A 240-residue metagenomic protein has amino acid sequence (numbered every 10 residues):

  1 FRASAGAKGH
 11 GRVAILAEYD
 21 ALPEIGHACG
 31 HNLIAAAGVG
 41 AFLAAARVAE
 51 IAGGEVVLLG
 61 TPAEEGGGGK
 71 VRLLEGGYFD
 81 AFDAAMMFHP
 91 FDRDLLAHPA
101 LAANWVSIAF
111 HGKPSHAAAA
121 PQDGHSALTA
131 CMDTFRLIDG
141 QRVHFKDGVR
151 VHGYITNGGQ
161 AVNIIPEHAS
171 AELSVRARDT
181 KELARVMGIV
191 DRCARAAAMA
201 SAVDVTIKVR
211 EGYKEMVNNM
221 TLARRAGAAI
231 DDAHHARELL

Functional and structural regions predicted by a protein language model:
F1-E55: Acidic/His- and Gly-rich active-site-bordering loop/insert found across diverse amide/peptide-bond hydrolases
A7, A17-A21, P62, V106-G112 (+1 more regions): Short, small-residue-rich loop/turn micro-motifs
A14, V57-L59, H152, T206: A structural signal for isolated positions on well-ordered beta-strands in alpha/beta enzyme cores
I25-A28, G69, A120-P121: Short acidic, glycine/proline-rich loop/turn micro-motifs
A36-L101: Acidic/histidine-rich catalytic neighborhood of metal-dependent amide-processing enzymes
L74, A81-D231: Midchain, well-structured core segments that form catalytic/ion-binding scaffolds
A233-A236: Acyltransferase
L239-L240: Zn-dependent metallopeptidase/amidohydrolase metal-coordination segment
